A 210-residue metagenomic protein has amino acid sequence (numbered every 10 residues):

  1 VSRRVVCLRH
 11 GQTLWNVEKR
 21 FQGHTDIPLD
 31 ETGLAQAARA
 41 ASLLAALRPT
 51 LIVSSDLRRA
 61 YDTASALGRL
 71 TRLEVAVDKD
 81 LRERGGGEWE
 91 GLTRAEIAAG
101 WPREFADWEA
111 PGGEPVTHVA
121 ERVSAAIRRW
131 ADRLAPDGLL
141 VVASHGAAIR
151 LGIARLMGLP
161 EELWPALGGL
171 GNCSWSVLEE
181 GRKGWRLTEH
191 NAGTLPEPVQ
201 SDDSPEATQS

Functional and structural regions predicted by a protein language model:
V1-R3, A40, R84-A95, D132 (+2 more regions): Acidic, low-complexity terminal tails and accessory targeting/binding regions of phosphate-metabolizing enzymes
V5, G138-A147: Generic beta-sheet signal
V5-T63, G112-S124: Loop-to-helix element that buttresses phosphate recognition and phosphoryl-transfer chemistry
V6, A76-D78, T188: General small-molecule cofactor/ligand-binding pocket signal
T13, A148-I149: Short active-site segment of divalent metal-dependent hydrolases/proteases that encodes the spacing between
R39-G100, F105: Phosphate-coordination/substrate-recognition cap region in phosphate-metabolizing enzymes
S55-L57, D80, A143-A147, H190: Short, well-ordered beta-to-alpha junction loops that form the rim of enzyme active sites and present histidine/acidic
A99-H118: Short glycine/proline- and acidic residue-enriched helix-loop micro-motifs that form flexible lids or anion-recognition
